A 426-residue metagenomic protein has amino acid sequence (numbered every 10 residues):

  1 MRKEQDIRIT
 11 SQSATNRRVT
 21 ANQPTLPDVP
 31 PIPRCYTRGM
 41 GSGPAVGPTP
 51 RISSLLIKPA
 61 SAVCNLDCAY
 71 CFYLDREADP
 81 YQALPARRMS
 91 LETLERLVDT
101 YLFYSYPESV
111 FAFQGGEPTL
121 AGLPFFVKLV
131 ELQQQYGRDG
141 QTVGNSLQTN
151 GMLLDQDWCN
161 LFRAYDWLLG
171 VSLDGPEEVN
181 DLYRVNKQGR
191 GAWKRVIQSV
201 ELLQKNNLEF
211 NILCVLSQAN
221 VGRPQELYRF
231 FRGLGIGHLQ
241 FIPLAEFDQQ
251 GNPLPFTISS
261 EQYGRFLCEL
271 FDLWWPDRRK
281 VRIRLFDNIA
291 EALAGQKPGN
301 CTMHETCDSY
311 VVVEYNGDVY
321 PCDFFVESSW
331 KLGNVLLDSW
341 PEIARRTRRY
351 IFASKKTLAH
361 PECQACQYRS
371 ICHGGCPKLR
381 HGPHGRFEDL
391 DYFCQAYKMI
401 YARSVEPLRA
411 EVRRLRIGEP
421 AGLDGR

Functional and structural regions predicted by a protein language model:
R2, I7-I9, N16, L26-I57 (+1 more regions): N-terminal [4Fe-4S]-dependent radical SAM core
Y36, L182-K194, E201-T302, T306 (+2 more regions): Radical SAM enzyme [4Fe-4S]-AdoMet core and its adjacent flexible, acidic and glycine-rich loops/tails across
P50-E92: Canonical Radical SAM [4Fe-4S] cluster-binding loop centered on the CxxxCxxC motif and its immediate flanking residues
C64, C68-C71, C301-C307, C322 (+4 more regions): Short cysteine clusters
L94-A112, A121-L244: Radical SAM/AdoMet-radical enzyme domain recognition
V326-R426: Flexible mid-to-C-terminal extensions adjoining Fe-S/redox cofactors in radical SAM and related proteins
